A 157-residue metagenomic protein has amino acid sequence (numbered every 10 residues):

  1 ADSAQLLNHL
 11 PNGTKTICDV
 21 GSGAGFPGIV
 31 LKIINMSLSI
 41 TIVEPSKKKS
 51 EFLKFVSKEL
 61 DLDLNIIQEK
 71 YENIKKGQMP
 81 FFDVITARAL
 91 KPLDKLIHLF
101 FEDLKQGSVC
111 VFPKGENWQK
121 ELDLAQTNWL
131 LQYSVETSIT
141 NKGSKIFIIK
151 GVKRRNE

Functional and structural regions predicted by a protein language model:
A4-D83, A87: Conserved SAM/SAH cofactor-binding pocket of Class I
P11, K105, Q126: Short conserved AdoMet
T41, N117-E157: Active-site capping/gating segments
K49-E51, L93, W118: Short alpha-helix immediately C-terminal to the canonical SAM-binding loop
K54, M79, I97-L99, D123-L124: Short amphipathic alpha-helical segments
T86-I97: Glycine-rich phosphate-binding loop
I97-V109: A short glycine-rich, Lys/Arg-flanked "PGG" loop and its adjoining helix->strand segment in the class I
G107-W118: Conserved beta-strand signature within the Rossmann-like core of class I S-adenosyl-L-methionine
